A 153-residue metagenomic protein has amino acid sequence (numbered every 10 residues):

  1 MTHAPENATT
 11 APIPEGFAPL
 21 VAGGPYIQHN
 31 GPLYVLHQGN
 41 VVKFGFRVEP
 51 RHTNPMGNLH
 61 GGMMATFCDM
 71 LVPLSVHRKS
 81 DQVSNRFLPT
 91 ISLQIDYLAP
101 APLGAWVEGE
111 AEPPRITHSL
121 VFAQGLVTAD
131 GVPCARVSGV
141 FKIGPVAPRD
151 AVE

Functional and structural regions predicted by a protein language model:
M1-E153: Terminal targeting signals and extreme-terminal segments of soluble enzymes
